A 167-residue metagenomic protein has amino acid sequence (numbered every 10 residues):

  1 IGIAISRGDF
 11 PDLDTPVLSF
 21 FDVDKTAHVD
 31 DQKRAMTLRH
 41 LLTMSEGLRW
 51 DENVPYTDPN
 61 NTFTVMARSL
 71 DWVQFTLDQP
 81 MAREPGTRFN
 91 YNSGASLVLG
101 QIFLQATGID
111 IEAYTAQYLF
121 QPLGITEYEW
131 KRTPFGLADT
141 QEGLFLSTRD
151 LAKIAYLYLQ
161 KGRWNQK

Functional and structural regions predicted by a protein language model:
I1-L13, L41, L99-F103, L151-I154: Active-site SXXK
A4, S45, I102, A106 (+1 more regions): Generic structural signal for hydrophobic core residues of well-folded globular domains
R7-L48, D78-P80, T107-L146: Active-site helix/loop module of the DD-peptidase/beta-lactamase fold, centered on the serine-lysine SxxK catalytic
F10, D51-E52, K161-Q166: Substrate-binding/catalytic groove segments of enzymes that remodel or degrade extracellular structural polymers
T15, M36-R39, L70, S93 (+2 more regions): A structural signal for well-ordered alpha-helical segments within the folded catalytic domains of diverse enzymes
D51-R132: A small/polar active-site loop signature that marks catalytic segments
A95-I102, E142-W164: Active-site-proximal alpha-helical segments within enzyme catalytic domains
